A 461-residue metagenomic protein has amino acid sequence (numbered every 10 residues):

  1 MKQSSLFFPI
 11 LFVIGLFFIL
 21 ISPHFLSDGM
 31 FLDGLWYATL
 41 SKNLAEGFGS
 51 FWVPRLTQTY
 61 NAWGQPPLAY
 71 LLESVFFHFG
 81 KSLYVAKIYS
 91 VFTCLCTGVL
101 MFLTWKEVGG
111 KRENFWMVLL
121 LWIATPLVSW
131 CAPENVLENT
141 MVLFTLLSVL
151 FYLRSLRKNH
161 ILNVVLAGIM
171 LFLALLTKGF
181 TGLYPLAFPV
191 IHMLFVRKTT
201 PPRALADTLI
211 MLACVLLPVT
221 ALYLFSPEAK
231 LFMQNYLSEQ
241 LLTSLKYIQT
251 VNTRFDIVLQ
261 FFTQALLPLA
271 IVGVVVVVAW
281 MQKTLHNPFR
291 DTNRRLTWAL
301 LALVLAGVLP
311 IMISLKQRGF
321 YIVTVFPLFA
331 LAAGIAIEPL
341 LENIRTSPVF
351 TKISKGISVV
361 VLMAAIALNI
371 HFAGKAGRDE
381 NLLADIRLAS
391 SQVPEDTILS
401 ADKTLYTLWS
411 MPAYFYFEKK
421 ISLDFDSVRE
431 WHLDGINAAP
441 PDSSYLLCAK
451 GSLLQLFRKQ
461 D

Functional and structural regions predicted by a protein language model:
F18-L20, A38-N61, L68-L71: Extracytosolic helix-loop segments that constitute the early lumenal/periplasmic catalytic or substrate-binding loops
A86, W130-T140: Short acidic/glycine- and proline-prone juxtamembrane loop motifs at membrane-interface regions of multi-pass membrane
I88-G109, L147: Transmembrane-helix motifs of polytopic, lipid-linked glycan transferases
M101-A124: Transmembrane-helix signature of polytopic, membrane-embedded enzymes that assemble or transfer cell-envelope glycans
K106-R112, S148-V164, A174, I337: Membrane-interface transmembrane helices that cradle and orient dolichyl/undecaprenyl
L173, G182-T292, V308-L315: Transmembrane-lumen/periplasm boundary regions of multi-pass, lipid-linked membrane glycan transferases
L315-T346: Hydrophobic/aromatic-rich transmembrane helices and adjacent perimembrane loops
N369-Q460: Short periplasmic/luminal acceptor-recognition loop of GT-C membrane glycosyltransferases, typified by
